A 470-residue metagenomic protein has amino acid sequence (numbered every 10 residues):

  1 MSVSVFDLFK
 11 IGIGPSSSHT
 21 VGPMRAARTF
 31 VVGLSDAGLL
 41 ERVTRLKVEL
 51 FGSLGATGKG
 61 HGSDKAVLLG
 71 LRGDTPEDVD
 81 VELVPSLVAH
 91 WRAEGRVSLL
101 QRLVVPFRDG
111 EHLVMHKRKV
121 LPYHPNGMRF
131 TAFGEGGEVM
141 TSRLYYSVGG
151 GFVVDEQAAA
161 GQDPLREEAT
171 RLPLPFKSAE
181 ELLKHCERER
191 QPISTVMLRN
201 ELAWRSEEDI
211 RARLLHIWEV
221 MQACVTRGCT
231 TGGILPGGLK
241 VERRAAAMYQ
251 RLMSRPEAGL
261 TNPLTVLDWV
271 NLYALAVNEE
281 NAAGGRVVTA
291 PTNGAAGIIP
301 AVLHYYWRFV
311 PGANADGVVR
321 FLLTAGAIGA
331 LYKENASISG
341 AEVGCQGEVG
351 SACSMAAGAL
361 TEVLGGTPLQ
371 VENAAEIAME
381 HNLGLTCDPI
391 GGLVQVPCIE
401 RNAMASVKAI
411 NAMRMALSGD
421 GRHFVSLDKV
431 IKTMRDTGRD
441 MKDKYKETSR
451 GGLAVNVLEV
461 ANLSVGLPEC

Functional and structural regions predicted by a protein language model:
M1-G14, A37: An N-terminal structural lobe/cap that precedes and organizes the functional/catalytic core across diverse proteins
F9-A27, A283-V302, C345-S354: Conserved phosphate/anionic-ligand binding catalytic regions in large, soluble enzymes, centered on
S18-S35, P300-G312, A357-G365: Alpha-helical support elements that line or immediately flank enzyme active sites and cofactor-binding pockets
K65-L87, K117, G350, M355-E362 (+3 more regions): C-terminal domain-closing interface element
P76-A258, L467-P468: C-terminal regulatory domains involved in ligand/effector binding and gene-expression control
W204-G344, G452-C470: Accessory "access/gating" subregions that flank catalytic or transport cores
A313, T324, A330-A403, M415-F424: Hydrophobic alpha-helical bundle architecture
E376, E380-G384, D388-C470: Internal helix-turn-beta structural module
